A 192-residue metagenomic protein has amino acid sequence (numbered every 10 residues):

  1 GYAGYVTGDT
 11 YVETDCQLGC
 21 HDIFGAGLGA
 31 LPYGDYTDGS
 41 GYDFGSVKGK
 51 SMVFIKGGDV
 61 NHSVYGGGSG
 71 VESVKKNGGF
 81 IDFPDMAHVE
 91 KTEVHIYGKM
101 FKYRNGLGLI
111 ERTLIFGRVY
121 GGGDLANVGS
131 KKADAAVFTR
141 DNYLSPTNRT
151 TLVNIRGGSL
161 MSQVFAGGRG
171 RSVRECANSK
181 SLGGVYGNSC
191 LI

Functional and structural regions predicted by a protein language model:
G1-Q163, G167-I192: Surface-exposed loop/turn motifs in large extracellular/passenger domains
